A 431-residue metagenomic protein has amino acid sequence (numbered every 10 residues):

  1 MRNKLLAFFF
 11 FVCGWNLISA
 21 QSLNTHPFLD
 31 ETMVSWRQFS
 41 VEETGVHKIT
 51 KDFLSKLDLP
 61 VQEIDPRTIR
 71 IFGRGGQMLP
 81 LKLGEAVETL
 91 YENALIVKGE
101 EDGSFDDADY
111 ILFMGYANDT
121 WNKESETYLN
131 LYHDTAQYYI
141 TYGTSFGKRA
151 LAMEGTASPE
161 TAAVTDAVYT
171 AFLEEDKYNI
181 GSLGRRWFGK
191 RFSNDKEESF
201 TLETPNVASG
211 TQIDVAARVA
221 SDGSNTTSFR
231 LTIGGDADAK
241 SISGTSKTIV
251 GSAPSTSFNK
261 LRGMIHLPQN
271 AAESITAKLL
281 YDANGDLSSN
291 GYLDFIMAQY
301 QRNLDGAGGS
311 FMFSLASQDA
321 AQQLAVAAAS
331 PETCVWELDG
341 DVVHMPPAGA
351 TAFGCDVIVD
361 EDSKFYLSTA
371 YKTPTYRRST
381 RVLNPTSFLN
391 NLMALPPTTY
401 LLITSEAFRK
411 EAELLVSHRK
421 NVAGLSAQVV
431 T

Functional and structural regions predicted by a protein language model:
M1-N24: Bacterial Sec-dependent N-terminal signal peptides
F10, W15-N16, L231, K247-T248 (+1 more regions): Residue-level marker of intrinsically disordered, low-complexity segments enriched for small/polar residues
Q21-V41, L57-Y400, T404-E406, K410 (+1 more regions): Structured catalytic cores of large enzymes
V46-H47: Ligand-binding face of N-terminal immunoglobulin V-set domains in extracellular IgSF glycoproteins
K82, A427-T431: BRCT (BRCA1 C-terminal) domain core and associated BRCT-interaction motifs
